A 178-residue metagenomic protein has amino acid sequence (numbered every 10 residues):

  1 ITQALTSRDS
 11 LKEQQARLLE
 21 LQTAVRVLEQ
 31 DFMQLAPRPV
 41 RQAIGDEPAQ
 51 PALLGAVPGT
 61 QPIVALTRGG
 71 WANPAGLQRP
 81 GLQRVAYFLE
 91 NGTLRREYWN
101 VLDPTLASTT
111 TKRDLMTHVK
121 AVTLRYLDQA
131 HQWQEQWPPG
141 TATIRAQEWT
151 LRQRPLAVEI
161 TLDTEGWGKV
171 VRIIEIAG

Functional and structural regions predicted by a protein language model:
T2-T105: Extracytoplasmic beta-strand-rich oligomerization domains located immediately C-terminal to a leader/signal peptide
A43-G45, Q134, A177: Hydrophobic alpha-helical segments
P62, T67-R154: Intrinsically disordered, low-complexity regions enriched in Pro/Ser/Thr/Gly and acidic residues
Q153-P155, W167-K169: Coil-to-beta-strand transition motifs
E159-G166: Short, exposed beta-strand-loop hairpins at the edges of beta-sheets in extracellular/periplasmic proteins
V171-I176: Edge beta-strands of extracellular beta-sandwich domains
